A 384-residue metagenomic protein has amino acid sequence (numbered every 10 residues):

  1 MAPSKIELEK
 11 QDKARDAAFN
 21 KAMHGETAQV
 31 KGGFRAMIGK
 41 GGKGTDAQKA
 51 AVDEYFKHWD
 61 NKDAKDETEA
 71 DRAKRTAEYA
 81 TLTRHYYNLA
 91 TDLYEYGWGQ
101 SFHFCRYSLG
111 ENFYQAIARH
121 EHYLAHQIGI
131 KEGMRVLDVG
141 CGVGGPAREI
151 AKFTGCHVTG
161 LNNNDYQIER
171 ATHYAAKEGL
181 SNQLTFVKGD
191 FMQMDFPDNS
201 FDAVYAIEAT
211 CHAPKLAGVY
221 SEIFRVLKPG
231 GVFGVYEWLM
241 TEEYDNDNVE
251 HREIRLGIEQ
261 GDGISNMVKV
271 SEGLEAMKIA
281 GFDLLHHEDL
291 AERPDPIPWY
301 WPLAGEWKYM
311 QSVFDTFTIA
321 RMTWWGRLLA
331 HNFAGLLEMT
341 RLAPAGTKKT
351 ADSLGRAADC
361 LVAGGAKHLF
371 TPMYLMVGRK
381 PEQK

Functional and structural regions predicted by a protein language model:
S4-L93: N-terminal auxiliary segments of SAM/dcSAM-dependent transferases
E67-R75, T81-I130: Class I SAM-dependent transferase core
R135-L137, A147-Q193: Class I SAM-dependent methyltransferase SAM/SAH-binding core
G140-G144: Class I SAM-dependent methyltransferase "Motif I" SAM/SAH-binding loop
M192-A203: A short acidic, Gly/Pro-enriched loop at the edge of an enzyme's catalytic core that lines a small-molecule cofactor
D202-K215: A short SAM/SAH-binding and catalytic strip from SAM-dependent methyltransferases
A217-V232: A short glycine-rich, Lys/Arg-flanked "PGG" loop and its adjoining helix->strand segment in the class I
N246-M373, R379-E382: Substrate-binding/catalytic lobe of Class I Rossmann-like enzymes that use SAM or dcSAM, i.e., the mid-to-C-terminal
